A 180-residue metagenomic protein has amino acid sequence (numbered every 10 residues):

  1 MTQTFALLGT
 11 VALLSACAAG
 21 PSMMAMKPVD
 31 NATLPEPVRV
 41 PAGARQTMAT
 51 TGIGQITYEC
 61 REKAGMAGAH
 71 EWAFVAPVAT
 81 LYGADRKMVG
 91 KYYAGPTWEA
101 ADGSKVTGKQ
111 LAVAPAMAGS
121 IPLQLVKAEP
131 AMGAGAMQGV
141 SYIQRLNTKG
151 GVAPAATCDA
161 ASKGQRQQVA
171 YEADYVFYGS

Functional and structural regions predicted by a protein language model:
M1-L7: Bacterial N-terminal signal peptides that target proteins for export
L7-L8, P28: Low-complexity, intrinsically disordered regions enriched in charged/polar residues
M24-Q55, A64-S180: Primary mode marks residue(s) on the alpha4-beta5-alpha5 output face of response regulator receiver
